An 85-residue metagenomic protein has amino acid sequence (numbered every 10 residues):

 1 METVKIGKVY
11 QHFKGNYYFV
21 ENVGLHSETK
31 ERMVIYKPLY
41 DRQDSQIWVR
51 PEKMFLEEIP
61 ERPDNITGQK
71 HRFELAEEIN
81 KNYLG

Functional and structural regions predicted by a protein language model:
M1-G85: Mixed-charge, low-complexity intrinsically disordered regions
